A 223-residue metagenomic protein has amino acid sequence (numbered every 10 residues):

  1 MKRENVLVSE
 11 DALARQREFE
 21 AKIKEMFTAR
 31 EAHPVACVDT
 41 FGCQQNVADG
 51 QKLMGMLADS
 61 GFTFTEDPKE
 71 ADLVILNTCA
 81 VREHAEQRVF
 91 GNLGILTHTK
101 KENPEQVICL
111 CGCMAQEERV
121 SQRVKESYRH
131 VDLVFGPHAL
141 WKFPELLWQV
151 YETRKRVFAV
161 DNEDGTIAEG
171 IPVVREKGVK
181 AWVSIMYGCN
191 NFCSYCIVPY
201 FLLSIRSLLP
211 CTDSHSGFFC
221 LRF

Functional and structural regions predicted by a protein language model:
M1-F223: Proteins enriched for Cys/Gly/acidic motifs involved in redox and nucleic-acid/cofactor modification
